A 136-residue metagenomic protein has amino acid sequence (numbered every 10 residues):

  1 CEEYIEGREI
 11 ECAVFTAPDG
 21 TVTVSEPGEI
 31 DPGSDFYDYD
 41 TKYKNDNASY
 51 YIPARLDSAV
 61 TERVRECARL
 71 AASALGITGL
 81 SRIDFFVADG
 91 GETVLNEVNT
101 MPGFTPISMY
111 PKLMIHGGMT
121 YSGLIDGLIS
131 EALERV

Functional and structural regions predicted by a protein language model:
C1-E66, E92-V94: Phosphate-binding site of ATP-dependent enzymes
D57-V136: ATP-dependent carboxylate activation and anion-phosphoryl transfer catalytic cores that bind Mg-ATP to form
